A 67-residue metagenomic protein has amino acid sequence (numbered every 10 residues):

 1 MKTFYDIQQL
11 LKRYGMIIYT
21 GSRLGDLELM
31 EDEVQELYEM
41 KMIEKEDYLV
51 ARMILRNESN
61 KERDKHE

Functional and structural regions predicted by a protein language model:
M1-L24: N-terminal acidic leader/helix
M1-Q8, R56-E67: Charged low-complexity stretches with an acidic bias
I17-T20, I43, D64: Intrinsically disordered or highly flexible coil/loop and linker segments, enriched in small and charged/polar residues
G21-R23, L29, H66: Intrinsically disordered, low-complexity segments enriched in polar/charged residues with Gly/Pro, especially when
D26-K61: Short, charge-rich amphipathic interface segments used for partner binding and complex assembly
